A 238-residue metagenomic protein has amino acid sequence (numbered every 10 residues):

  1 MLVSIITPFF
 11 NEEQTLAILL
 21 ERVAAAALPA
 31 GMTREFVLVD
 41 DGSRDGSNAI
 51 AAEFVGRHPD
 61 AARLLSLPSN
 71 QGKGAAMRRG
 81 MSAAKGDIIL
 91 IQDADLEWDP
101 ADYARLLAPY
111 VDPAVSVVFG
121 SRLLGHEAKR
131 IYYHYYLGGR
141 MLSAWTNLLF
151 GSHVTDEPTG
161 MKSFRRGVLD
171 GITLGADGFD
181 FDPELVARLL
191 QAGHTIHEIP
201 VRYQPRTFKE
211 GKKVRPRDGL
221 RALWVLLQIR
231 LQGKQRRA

Functional and structural regions predicted by a protein language model:
L2-S4, E35, E184: Cell-envelope/extracellular polymer assembly enzymes that use nucleotide-activated donors
E12-A27: Short, well-formed alpha-helical segments that are part of the catalytic scaffolds of diverse glycosyltransferases
Q14-I18, D45-F54: Acidic helix N-cap motif at the loop->helix transition within catalytic regions of sugar-transfer enzymes
R34-L38, N48-A83: Conserved donor nucleotide-binding strand/loop of the catalytic core
D40-A49, L96: A conserved acidic beta->alpha catalytic loop
L67-A83, I88, P100-F179, P205-V225 (+1 more regions): Acceptor/aglycone-binding surface of glycosyltransferases and processive sugar-polymer synthases
H153, L174-D177, V186-Q204: Catalytic donor-sugar/metal-binding loop of nucleotide-sugar-dependent glycosyltransferases
